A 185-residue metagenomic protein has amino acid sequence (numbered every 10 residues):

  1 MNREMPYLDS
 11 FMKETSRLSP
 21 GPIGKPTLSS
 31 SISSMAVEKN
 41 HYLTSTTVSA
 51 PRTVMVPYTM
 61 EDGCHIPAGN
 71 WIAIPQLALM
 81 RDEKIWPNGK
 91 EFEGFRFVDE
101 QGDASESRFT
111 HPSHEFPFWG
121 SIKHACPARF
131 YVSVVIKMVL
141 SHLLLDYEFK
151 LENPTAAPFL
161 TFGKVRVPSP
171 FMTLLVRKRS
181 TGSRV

Functional and structural regions predicted by a protein language model:
M1-C64, A73, E83: Conserved cytochrome P450 K-helix E-x-x-R motif and the immediately C-terminal K′/meander segment
K13-S16, E38-H41, E93, K137-L145: Amphipathic alpha-helical interaction motifs in eukaryotic regulatory proteins
T27-S30, P75-L77, R96, G120-S121 (+2 more regions): Active-site proximal loops enriched in glycine and acidic residues that flank catalytic Cys/His/Asp and coordinate
C64, K164-V185: C-terminal helix/juxtamembrane-tail motif
I74-E106: Conserved cytochrome P450 K-helix/beta-meander segment immediately N-terminal to the heme-binding cysteine loop
D99-K137: Cytochrome P450 heme-thiolate "Cys pocket" and heme-binding signature region
H111, R129-V167: Cytochrome P450 heme-binding "Cys pocket" and the immediately downstream C-terminal segment
